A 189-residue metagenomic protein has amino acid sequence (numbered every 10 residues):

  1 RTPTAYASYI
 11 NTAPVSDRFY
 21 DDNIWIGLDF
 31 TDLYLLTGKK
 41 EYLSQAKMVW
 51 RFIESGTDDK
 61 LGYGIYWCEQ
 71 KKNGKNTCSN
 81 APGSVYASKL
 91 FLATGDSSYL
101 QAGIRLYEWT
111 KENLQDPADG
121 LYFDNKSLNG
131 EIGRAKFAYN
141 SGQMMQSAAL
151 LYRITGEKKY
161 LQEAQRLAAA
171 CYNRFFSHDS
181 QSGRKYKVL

Functional and structural regions predicted by a protein language model:
R1-L189: Glycan-recognition and catalytic cores of secretory/periplasmic carbohydrate-active enzymes
